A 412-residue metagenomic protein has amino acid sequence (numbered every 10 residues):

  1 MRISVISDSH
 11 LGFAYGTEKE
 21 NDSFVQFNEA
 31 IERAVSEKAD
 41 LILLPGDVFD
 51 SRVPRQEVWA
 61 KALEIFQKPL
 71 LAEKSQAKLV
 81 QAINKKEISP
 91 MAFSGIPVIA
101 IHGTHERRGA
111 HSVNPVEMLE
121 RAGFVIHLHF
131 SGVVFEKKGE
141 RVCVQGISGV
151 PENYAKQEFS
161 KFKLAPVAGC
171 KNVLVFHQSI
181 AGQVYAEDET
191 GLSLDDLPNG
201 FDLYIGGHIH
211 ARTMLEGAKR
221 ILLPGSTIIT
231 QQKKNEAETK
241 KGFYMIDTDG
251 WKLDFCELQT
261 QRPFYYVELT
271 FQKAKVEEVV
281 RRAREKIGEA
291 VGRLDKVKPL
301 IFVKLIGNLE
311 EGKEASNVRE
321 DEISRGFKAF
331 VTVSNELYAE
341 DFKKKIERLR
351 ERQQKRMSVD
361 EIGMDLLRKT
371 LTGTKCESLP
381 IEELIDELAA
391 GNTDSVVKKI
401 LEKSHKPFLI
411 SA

Functional and structural regions predicted by a protein language model:
M1, D40, I96, C170 (+1 more regions): Short coil/turn segments at beta-strand junctions that form active-site/ligand-binding loops
M1-K85, L164-A168, A390, K399-E402: N-terminal active-site segment of His-dependent metallophosphoesterases
M1-R2, S23, N28-E29, A34-E37 (+5 more regions): A structural signal for the main folded, soluble domain(s) of proteins
V5, L44, A100, L174 (+1 more regions): Structural beta-sheet core signal
L41, D50, P54-M245: His/Asp/Glu-rich metal-coordinating catalytic cores of metallo-dependent phosphodiesterases/hydrolases acting on
L223, T227-T230, K234-T248, E257-K273 (+1 more regions): Active-site loop ensemble at the mouth of alpha/beta enzyme cores that anchors a bound cofactor
K252-A412: Accessory, non-catalytic peripheral segments of nucleic-acid enzymes
